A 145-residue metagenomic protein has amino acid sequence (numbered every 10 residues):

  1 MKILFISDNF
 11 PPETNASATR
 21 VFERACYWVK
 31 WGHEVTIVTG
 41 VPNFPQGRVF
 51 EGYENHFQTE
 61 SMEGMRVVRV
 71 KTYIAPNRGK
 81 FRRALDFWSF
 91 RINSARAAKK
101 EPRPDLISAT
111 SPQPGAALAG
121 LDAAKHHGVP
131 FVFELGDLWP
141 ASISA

Functional and structural regions predicted by a protein language model:
M1-E63: N-terminal subdomain of nucleotide-sugar transferases
D8, Y73-R82, H126-A145: Acceptor-binding helix/loop patch of EC 2.4 sugar-transfer enzymes, predominantly nucleotide-sugar-dependent
P12, F44-Q46, P76, A116 (+1 more regions): Flexible, glycine-rich phosphate/dinucleotide-binding loops and adjacent beta-alpha linkers at cofactor/substrate
A16, D86, S111-P112: Residues that cap or flank secondary-structure elements
W31, A123-H127: Helix C-cap/helix->beta junction micro-motif
T39-K100: A conserved catalytic-core segment of Leloir-type glycosyltransferases
R66-R69, R96-A116, V129-G136: Short N-terminal targeting/anchoring amphipathic segment
A119-G120: Aromatic/hydrophobic pocket-lining residues that form π-stacking "cages" and hydrophobic walls in ligand
